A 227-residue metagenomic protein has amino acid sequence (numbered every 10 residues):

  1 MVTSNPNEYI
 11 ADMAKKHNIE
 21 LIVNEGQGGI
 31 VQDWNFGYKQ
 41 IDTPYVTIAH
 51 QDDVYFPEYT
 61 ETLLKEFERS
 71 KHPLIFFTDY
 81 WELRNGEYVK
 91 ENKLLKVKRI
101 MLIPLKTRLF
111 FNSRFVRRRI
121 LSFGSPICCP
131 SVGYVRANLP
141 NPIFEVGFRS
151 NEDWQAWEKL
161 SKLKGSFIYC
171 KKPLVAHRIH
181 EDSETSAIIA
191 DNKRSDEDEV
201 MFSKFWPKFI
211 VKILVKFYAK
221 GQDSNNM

Functional and structural regions predicted by a protein language model:
M1-V23: Acidic donor-binding segment of Leloir-type glycosyltransferases
N24-I41: Glycine-rich, basic loop-to-helix element that forms the pyrophosphate-binding segment of sugar-nucleotide handling
V46: Short aromatic/hydrophobic "clamp" motif used to bind/position activated sugar donors
H50-V54, D79: The conserved acidic donor/metal-binding loop of glycosyltransferases
E58-V97: Conserved donor NDP-sugar-binding/catalytic core segment of glycosyltransferases
L102-F115, S166-F167, A190-M227: C-terminal, non-catalytic tails of nucleotide-sugar-dependent glycosyltransferases
I103-R194: Conserved nucleotide-sugar donor-binding catalytic segment
